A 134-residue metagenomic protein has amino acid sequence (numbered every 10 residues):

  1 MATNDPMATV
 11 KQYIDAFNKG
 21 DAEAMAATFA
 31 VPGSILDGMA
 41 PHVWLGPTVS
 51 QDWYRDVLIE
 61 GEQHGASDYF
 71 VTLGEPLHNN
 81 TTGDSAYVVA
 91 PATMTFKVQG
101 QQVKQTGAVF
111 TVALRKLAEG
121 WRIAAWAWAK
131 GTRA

Functional and structural regions predicted by a protein language model:
M1-N4, A134: Basic/polar N-terminal segments that are highly enriched at the extreme N-terminus, encompassing both cleavable
T3-N4, A22-H78, D84: A solvent-exposed, acidic/Ser-Thr-rich amphipathic alpha-helical stretch
L73-N79, A92-M94, V109-R115: Hydrophobic/aromatic beta-strand elements that line small-molecule binding cavities or substrate pockets in beta-rich
Y87, T106-A134: Short beta-strand edge/turn micro-motifs at domain boundaries
T95-K104: Short, cysteine-centered beta-strand-loop-beta hairpins and adjacent loop/turn segments enriched in charged/polar
